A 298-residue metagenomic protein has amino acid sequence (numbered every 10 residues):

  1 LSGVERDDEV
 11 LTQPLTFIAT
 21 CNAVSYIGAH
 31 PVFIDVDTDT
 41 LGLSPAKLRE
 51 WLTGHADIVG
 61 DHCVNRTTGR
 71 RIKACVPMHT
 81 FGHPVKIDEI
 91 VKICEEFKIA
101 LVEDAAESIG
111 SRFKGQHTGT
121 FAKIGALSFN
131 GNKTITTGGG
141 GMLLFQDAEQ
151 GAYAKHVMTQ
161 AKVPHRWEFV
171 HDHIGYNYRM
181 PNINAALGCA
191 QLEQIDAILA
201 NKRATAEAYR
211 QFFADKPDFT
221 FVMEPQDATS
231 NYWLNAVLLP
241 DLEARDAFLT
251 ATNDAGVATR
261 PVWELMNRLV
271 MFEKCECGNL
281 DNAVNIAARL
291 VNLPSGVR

Functional and structural regions predicted by a protein language model:
L1-E9, A23-S25, F33-D35, D57-T67 (+1 more regions): Phosphate-binding glycine-rich loop
T16-T20: Conserved coil-to-alpha-helix start sites within the AMP-binding
N22-V24, I93, H117, I183: Hydrophobic/aromatic ligand-binding patch that stacks against planar heteroaromatic rings of cofactors or nucleotides
S25, V91, E95, N253: Anion (oxyanion) recognition and catalysis
G28: Structured binding elements
L41-T137, M142-L144, E149, N292: Active-site phosphate-binding strand-loop segment of PLP-dependent enzymes
A46, D57-R70, A74-P77, H83 (+3 more regions): PLP-dependent aminotransferase class I/II
